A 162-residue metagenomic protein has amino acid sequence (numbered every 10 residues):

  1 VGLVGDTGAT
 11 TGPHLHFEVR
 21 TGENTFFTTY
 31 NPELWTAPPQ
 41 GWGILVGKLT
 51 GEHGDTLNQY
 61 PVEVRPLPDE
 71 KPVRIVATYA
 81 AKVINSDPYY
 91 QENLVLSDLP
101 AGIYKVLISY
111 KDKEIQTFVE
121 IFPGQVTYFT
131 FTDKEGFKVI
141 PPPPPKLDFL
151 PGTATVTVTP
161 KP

Functional and structural regions predicted by a protein language model:
V1-A9: Short hydrophobic beta/alpha edge segments that flank linear recognition/processing sites
P13, E18-V95, P100-G152, V156-V158: Acidic, glycine-rich catalytic/binding loops that coordinate metals and/or anionic ligands
